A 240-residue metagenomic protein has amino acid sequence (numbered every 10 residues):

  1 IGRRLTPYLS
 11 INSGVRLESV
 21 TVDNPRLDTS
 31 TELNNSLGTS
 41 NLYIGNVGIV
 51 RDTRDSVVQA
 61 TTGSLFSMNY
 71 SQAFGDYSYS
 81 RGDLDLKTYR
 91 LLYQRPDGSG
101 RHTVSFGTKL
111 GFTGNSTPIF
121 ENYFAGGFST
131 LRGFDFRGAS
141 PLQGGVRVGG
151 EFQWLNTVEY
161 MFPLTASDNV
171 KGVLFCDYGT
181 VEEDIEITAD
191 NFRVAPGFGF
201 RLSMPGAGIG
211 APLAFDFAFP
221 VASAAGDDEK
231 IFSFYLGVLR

Functional and structural regions predicted by a protein language model:
R16-S19, R26-V170, L174-N191, S223-G226 (+1 more regions): C-terminal outer-membrane beta-barrel translocator/porin domains of Gram-negative envelope proteins and their
I187-R240: C-terminal beta-signal and terminal closure region of outer-membrane beta-barrel proteins
